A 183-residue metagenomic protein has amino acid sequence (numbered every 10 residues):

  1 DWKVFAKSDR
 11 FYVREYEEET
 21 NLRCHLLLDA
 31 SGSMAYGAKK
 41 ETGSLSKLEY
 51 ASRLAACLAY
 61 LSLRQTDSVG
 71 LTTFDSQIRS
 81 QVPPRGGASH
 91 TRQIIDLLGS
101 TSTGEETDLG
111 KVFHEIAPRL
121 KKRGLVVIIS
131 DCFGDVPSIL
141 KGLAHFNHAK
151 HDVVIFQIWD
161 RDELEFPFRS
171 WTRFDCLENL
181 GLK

Functional and structural regions predicted by a protein language model:
D1-G86, L125-S130, D135, K141-H145 (+1 more regions): An amphipathic, basic-hydrophobic helix/alpha-beta surface used to engage anionic, phosphate-rich ligands or surfaces
W2-K3, S8, R23, S100-A117 (+2 more regions): Hydrophobic transmembrane alpha-helix bundles
L28-S33, L98-T101, V154-Q157, G181-K183: Short, surface-exposed, polar/charged, turn-prone segments marking secondary-structure boundaries
Y36-G37, Q93-I94, G104, H151 (+1 more regions): Short, intrinsically disordered/low-complexity patches at protein termini and at juxtamembrane boundaries
Q65, P84-A88, A117-P118, F174: Short, flexible segments with low predicted structural confidence
Q81-P83, R92, D96-L97, G181: Mobile active-site "lid"/loop adjacent to the S-adenosyl-L-methionine
H90-G124, V136-P137, W159-D160, L164: Von Willebrand factor
P118-G124, V136-K183: Von Willebrand factor type A / integrin I
